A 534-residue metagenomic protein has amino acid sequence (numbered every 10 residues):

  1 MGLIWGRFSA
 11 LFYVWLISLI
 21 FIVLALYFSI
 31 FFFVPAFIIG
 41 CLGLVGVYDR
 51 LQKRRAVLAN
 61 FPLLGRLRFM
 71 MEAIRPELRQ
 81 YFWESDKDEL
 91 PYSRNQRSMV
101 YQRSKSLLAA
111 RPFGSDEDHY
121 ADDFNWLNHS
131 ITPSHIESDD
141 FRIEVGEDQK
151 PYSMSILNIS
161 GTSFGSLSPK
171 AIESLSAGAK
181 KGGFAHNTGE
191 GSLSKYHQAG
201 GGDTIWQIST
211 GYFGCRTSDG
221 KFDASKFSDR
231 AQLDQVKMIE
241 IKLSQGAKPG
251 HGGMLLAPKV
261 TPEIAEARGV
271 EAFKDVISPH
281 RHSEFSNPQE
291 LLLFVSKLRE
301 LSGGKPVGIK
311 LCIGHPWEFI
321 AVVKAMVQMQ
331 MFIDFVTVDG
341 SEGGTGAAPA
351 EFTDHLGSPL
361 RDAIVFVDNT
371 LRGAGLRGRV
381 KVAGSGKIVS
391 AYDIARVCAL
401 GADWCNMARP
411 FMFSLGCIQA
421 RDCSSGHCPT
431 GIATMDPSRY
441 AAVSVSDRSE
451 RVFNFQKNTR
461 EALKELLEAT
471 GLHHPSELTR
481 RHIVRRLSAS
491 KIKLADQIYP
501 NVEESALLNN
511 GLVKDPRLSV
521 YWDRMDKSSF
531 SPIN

Functional and structural regions predicted by a protein language model:
M1-N187, G191-G201, W206-A247, L256-A257 (+1 more regions): Conserved, well-structured core domains of diverse proteins
G183, Q232-L256, P316-D334, V338: Carboxylate/His-rich catalytic cores and anion/metal-binding grooves
G183-F184, V236, G304, I333 (+2 more regions): A structural motif
S209-T210, G214, A257-S286, G346-R361 (+1 more regions): Glycine-rich tight-turn/loop motif centered on a GG-T
R216-K242, P359, N369, G378-V380 (+7 more regions): Phosphate/diphosphate-binding loops
L233-Q235, E240-R268, R421-P437, L463: Mobile "lid/hinge" segments at catalytic clefts and subdomain interfaces of large enzymes
I277-Y440: Glycine-rich phosphate/ribose-binding loops and adjacent secondary-structure elements that form binding surfaces
V389-I394, C398-R524: Gly/Ser/Thr/Ala-enriched C-terminal appendages of enzymes
